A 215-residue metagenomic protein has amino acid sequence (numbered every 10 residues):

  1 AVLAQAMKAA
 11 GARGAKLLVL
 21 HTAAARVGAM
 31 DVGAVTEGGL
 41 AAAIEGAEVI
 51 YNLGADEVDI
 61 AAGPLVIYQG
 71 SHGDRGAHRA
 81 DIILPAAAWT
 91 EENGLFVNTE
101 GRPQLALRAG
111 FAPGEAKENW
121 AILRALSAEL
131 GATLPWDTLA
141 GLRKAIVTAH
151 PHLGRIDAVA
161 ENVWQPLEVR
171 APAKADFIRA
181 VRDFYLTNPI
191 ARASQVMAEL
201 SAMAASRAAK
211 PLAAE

Functional and structural regions predicted by a protein language model:
A1-I156, K210-E215: Non-catalytic alpha/beta scaffold blocks inside enzyme catalytic domains
R143-E215: Long, low-complexity segments enriched in small/aliphatic residues
